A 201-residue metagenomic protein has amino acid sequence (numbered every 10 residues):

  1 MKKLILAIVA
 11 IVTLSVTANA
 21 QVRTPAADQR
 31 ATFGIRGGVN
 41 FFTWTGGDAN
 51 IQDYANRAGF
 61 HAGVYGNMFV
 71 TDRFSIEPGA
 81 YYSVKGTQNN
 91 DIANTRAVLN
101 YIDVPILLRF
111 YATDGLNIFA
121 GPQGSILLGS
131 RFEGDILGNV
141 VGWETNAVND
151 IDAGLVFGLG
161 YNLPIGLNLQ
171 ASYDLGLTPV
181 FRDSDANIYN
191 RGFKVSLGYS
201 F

Functional and structural regions predicted by a protein language model:
Q21-N67, L116, A120, D135-I136 (+2 more regions): Short glycine/proline- and aromatic-enriched beta-strand/turn motifs that initiate or cap beta-hairpins
D28, T71, T113, P164-G166: Outer-membrane beta-barrel channels and translocator barrels
Q29-A31, Y54-F60, V98-I102, N149-L155 (+1 more regions): Residues that define the transmembrane beta-barrel architecture of outer-membrane proteins
V39-T43, Y82-G86, G124-L128, Y173-P179 (+1 more regions): Transmembrane beta-strands of outer-membrane beta-barrel pores
T45-I51, Q88-T95, S130-G138, F181-A186: Outer-membrane beta-barrel translocator domains and adjoining extracellular loop/strand segments of Gram-negative
Y65-N67, L107-F110, G160-N162, Q170 (+1 more regions): Transmembrane beta-barrel domains of outer membrane proteins
F74-I76, L116-I118, I165-A171: Repeated loop/turn-to-beta-strand initiation elements of outer-membrane beta-barrel proteins
Y161-L167, L175, Y189-F201: Outer-membrane beta-barrel "beta-signal"
